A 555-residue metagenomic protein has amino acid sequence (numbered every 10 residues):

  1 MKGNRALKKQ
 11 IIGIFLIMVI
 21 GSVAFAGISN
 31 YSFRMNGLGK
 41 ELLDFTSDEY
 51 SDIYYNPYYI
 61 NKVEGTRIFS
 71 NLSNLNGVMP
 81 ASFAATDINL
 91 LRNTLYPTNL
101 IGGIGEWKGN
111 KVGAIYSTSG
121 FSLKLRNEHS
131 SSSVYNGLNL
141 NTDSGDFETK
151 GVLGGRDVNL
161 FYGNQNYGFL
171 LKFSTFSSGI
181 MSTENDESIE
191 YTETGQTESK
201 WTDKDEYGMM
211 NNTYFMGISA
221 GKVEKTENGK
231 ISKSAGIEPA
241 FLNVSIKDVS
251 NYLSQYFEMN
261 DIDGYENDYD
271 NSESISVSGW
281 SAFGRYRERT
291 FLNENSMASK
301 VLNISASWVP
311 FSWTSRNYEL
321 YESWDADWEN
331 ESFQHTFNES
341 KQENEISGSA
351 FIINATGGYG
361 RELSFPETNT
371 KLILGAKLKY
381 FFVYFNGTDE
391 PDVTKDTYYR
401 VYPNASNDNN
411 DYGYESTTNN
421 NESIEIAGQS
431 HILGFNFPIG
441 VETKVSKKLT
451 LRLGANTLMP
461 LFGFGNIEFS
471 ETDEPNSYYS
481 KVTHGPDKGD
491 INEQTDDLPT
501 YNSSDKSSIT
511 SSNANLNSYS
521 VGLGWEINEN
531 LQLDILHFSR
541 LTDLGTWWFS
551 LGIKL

Functional and structural regions predicted by a protein language model:
A24-S130: N-terminal, post-signal peptide beta-strand-biased segments of exported outer-membrane/organellar beta-barrel and other
S47, N74-V78, N93-T98, T118-G120 (+6 more regions): Solvent-exposed loop/turn segments connecting transmembrane beta-strands in outer-membrane beta-barrel proteins
P57-N61, G103-N110, L160-N166, G217-N228 (+6 more regions): Outer-membrane beta-barrel proteins
R67-I68, G109-A114, N166-L171, T226-I237 (+4 more regions): Repeated loop/turn-to-beta-strand initiation elements of outer-membrane beta-barrel proteins
L72-N76, T118-G120, F173-M181, P239-K247 (+7 more regions): Transmembrane beta-strands of outer-membrane beta-barrel pores
N99-I101, G154-L160, N212-A220, S278-G284 (+4 more regions): Hydrophobic, lipid-facing positions within transmembrane beta-strands of outer-membrane proteins
L125-V134, L140-L153, S177-T213, A240-S281 (+3 more regions): Extracellular/periplasm-exposed beta-strand and loop segments of Gram-negative cell-envelope proteins, dominated by
W525-I527, L531, L544-L555: Outer-membrane beta-barrel "beta-signal"
